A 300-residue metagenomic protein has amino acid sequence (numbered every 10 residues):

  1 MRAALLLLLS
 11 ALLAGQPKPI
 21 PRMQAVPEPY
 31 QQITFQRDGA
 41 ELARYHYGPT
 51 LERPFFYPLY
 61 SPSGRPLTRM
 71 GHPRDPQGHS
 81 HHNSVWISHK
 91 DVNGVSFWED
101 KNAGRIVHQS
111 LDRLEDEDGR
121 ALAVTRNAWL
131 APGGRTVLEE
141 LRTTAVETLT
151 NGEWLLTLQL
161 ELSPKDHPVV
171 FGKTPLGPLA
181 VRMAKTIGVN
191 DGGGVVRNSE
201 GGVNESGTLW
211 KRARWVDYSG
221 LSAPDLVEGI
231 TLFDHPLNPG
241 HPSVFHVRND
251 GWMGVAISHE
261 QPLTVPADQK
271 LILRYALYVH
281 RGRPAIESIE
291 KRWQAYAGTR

Functional and structural regions predicted by a protein language model:
A3-L13: Sec-dependent N-terminal signal peptides
L8, H79-G152: Extended, loop-rich substrate-binding clefts of extracytoplasmic carbohydrate-active enzymes
P17-S80, E290: Beta-strand-rich N-terminal accessory domains
G48-L51, F55-P58, L149-V195: Acidic (Asp/Glu-rich), glycine- and aromatic
T50-W98, G193-W215: Extracellular/lumen-exposed scaffold segments
Y57, T144-E147, E260-T264: Beta-strand-rich interaction surfaces with strong enrichment in secreted/lumenal proteins
P168-P239: Active-site/ligand-binding surface loops and adjacent short beta/alpha elements that line catalytic pockets across
I230-R300: Beta-strand-rich recognition/accessory modules
